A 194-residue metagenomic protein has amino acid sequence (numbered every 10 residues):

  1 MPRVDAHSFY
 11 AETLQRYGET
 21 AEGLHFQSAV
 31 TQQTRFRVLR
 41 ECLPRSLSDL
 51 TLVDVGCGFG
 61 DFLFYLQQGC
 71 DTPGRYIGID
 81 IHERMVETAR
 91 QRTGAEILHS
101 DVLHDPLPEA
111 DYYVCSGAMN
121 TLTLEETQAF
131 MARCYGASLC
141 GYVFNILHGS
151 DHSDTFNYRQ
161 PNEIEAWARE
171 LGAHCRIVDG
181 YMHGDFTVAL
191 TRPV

Functional and structural regions predicted by a protein language model:
M1-P106, E125-R133, G141-V194: Class I (Rossmann-like) S-adenosyl-L-methionine-dependent methyltransferase catalytic domain, capturing the SAM-binding
D105-Y113: A short acidic, Gly/Pro-enriched loop at the edge of an enzyme's catalytic core that lines a small-molecule cofactor
Y112-E125: A short SAM/SAH-binding and catalytic strip from SAM-dependent methyltransferases
